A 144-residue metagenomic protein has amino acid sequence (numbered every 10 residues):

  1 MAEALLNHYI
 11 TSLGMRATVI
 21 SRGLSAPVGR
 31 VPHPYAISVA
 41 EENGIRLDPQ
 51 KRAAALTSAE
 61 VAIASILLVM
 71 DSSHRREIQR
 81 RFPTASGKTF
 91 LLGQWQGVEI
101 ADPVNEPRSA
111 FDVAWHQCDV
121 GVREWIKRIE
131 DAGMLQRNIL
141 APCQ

Functional and structural regions predicted by a protein language model:
M1-Q144: Short polar/charged helix/loop
